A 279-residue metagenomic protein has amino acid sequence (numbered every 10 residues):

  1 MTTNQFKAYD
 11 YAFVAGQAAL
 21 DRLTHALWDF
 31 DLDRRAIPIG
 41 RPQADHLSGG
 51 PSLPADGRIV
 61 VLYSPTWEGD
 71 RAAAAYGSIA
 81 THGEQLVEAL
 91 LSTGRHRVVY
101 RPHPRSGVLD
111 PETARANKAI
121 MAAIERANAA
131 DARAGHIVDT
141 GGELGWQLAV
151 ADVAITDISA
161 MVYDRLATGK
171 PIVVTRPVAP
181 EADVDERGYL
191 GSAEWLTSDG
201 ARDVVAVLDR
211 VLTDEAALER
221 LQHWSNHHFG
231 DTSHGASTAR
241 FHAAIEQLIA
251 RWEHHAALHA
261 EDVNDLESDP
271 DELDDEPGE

Functional and structural regions predicted by a protein language model:
M1-L47: Active-site and donor-binding regions of nucleotide-sugar-utilizing enzymes
Q5, P54, W146-Q147, Y189: Structural alpha-helical scaffold elements that stabilize or flank donor/cofactor-binding regions in carbohydrate
D10, I59, D152: Conserved acidic residues
A12, A154-I155, I172: Short, well-ordered beta-strand core segments
L32, A160-F229: Catalytic binding pocket for nucleotide-activated donors in carbohydrate/polymer assembly enzymes
P42-A123, G230-R240, H254-D262: Conserved catalytic-core segment of nucleotide-activated headgroup transferases in glycan assembly
T113-S159: Donor nucleotide-activated moiety binding/catalytic core segment of transferases that use nucleotide-activated donors
R202-E279: C-terminal amphipathic helix plus adjacent low-complexity, charged tail appended to glycosyltransferase catalytic
